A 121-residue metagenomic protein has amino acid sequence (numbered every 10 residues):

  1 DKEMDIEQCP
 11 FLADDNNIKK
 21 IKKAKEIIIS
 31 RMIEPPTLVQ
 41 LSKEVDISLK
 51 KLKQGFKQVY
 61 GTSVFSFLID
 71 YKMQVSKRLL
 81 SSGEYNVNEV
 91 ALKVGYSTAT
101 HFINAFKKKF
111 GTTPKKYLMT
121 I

Functional and structural regions predicted by a protein language model:
D1-K23, S30, T62-S63: Short, Lys/Arg-enriched, Trp-marked, Pro/Gly-tolerant hinge/linker segments that flank
K2-I6, L38-K43, K51, S66: Short acidic/polar alpha-helix capping motifs at helix-coil junctions
K22-Q40, Q58-T100, M119-I121: Terminal helix-turn-helix DNA-binding modules in bacterial transcription factors
V45-L49, S97-T98: Short coil turns linking two alpha-helices in DNA-binding domains
K51-L52, F56, H101-F102, F106: Short hydrophobic/aromatic patch on the recognition helix
S81, N104-I121: …primarily DNA-binding HTH/wHTH and HhH modules…
